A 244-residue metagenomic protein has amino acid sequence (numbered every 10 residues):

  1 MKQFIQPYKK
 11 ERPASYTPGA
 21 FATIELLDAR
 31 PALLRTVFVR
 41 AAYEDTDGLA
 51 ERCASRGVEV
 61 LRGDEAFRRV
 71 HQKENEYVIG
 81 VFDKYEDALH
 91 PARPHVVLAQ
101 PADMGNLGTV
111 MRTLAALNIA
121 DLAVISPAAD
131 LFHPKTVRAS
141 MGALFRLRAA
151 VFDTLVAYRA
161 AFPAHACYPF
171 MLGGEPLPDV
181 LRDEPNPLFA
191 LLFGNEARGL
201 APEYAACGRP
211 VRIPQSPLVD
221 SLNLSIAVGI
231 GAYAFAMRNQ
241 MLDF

Functional and structural regions predicted by a protein language model:
M1-I79, A164, F244: N-terminal positively charged helical leader segments and presequences
G19, D103-V110, S221-A227: Amphipathic alpha-helical repeat scaffolds
A20-A22, A42-E44, E65-A66, D83-E86 (+2 more regions): Short, polar loop motifs at secondary-structure junctions
A32, A88-G174: RNA substrate-binding interface of SAM-dependent RNA methyltransferases
R62-D64, A99, I125-S126, R148 (+1 more regions): Short beta->alpha connector loops at strand-helix junctions that form conserved, small/polar/Pro-enriched
Y77-V78, F82-H90: Acidic/glycine-rich phosphate/pyrophosphate-binding loops and surrounding catalytic core that coordinate Mg2+
G80, T113-L117, L131-F145, P202-F244: Structured adenosyl-cofactor binding patch, chiefly the S-adenosyl-L-methionine
P169-V219: Active-site/ligand-binding-proximal alpha/beta "capping" segment
